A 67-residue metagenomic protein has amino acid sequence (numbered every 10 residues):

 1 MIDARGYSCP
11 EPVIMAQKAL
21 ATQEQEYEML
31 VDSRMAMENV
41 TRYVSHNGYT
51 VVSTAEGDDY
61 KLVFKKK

Functional and structural regions predicted by a protein language model:
M1, E24-L30, D58, K66-K67: Long, contiguous secondary-structure blocks with strong helical propensity
M1-Q23: An N-terminal amphipathic alpha-helical segment
V13, T22-H46: Amphipathic, hydrophobic secondary-structure cores in small proteins
N39-K67: C-terminal structural segments of small proteins and small subunits
